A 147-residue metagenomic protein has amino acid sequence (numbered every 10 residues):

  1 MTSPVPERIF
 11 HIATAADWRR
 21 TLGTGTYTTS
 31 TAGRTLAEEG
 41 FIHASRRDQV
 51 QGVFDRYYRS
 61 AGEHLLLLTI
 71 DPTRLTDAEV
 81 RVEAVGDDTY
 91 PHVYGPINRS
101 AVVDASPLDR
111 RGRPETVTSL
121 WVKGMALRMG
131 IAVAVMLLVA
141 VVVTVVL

Functional and structural regions predicted by a protein language model:
T2-V133, L138, V142-L147: Conserved, structured core segments of small domains
